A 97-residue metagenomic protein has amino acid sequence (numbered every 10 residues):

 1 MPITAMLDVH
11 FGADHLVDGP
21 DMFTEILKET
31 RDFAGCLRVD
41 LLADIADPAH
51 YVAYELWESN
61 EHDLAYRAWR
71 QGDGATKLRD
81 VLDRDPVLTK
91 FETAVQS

Functional and structural regions predicted by a protein language model:
M1-P2, S97: Absolute protein N-terminus
P2-H10, D40-R67: Short, well-ordered beta-strand segments in beta-rich or mixed alpha/beta enzyme and ligand-binding folds
M6-L7, D14, G35: Glycine-centered small-residue hotspots that permit tight backbone geometry or close packing
D8, T89-E92: Local alpha-helix boundary/kink/capping signal
H10-P20: Short, surface-exposed ligand-recognition loops at beta-strand->loop->(often short) alpha-helix junctions that present
D14, P48, E61, D73 (+1 more regions): Short alpha-helical
E25-L37, L56-K90: An amphipathic, aromatic/His-enriched active-site/gating alpha helix that lines ligand/cofactor pockets
L41-A43, T93-Q96: Short, solvent-exposed loop/turn elements at beta->coil junctions and helix N-caps that rim active or binding pockets
